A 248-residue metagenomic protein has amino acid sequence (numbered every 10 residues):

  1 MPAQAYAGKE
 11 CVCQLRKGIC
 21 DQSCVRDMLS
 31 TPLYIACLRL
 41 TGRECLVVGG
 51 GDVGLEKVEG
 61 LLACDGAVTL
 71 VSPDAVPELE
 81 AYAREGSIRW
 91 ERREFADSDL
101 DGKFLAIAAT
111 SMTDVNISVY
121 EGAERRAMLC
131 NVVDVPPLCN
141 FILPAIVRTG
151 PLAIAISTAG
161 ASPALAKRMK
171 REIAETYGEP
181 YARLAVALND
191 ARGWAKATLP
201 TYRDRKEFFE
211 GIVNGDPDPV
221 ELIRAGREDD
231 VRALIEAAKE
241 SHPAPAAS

Functional and structural regions predicted by a protein language model:
C11-C13, K17-Y82: Hydrophobic, well-ordered beta-alpha structural blocks that scaffold small-molecule cofactor pockets
E44, F104-L105: Structural motif
D52-V53, T113-D114, G160: Residue-level detector of alpha-helix initiation sites
S72, W90-E94, D134: Short loop/edge segments at beta-strand edges and connector loops that shape dinucleotide/nucleotide cofactor-binding
A81-D101: Glycine-rich, highly charged phosphate/nucleotide-binding loops
L105-S111, N116-L143: ADP-ribose/adenylate-binding Rossmann-like module
V132-A182: E1/E1-like adenylate-forming module used to activate ubiquitin-like modifiers and sulfur-carrier proteins
G160-S248: An accessory alpha-helical subdomain
